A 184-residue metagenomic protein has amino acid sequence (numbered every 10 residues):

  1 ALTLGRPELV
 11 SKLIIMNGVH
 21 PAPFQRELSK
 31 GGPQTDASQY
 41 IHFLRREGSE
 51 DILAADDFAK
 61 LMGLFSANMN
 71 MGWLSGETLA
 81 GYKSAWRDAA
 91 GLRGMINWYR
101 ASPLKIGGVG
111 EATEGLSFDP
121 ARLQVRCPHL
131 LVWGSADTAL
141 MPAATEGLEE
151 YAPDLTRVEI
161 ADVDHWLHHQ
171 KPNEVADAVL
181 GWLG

Functional and structural regions predicted by a protein language model:
L2-E159, W182: Flexible "cap/lid" subdomain of the alpha/beta-hydrolase fold that forms the substrate-access gate
P153-G184: Catalytic active-site module of serine/aspartate enzymes centered on a nucleophile-bearing elbow/loop
